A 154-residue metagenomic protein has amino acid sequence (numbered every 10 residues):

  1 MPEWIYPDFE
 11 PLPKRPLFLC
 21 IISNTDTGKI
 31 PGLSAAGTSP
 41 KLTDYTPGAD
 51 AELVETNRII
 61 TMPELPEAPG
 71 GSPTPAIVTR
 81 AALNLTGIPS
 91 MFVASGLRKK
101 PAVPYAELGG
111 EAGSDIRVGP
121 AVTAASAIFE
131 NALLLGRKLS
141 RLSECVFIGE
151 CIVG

Functional and structural regions predicted by a protein language model:
M1-G149, V153-G154: N-terminal loops that bind phosphate or other acidic moieties and the adjacent beta-alpha structural core
